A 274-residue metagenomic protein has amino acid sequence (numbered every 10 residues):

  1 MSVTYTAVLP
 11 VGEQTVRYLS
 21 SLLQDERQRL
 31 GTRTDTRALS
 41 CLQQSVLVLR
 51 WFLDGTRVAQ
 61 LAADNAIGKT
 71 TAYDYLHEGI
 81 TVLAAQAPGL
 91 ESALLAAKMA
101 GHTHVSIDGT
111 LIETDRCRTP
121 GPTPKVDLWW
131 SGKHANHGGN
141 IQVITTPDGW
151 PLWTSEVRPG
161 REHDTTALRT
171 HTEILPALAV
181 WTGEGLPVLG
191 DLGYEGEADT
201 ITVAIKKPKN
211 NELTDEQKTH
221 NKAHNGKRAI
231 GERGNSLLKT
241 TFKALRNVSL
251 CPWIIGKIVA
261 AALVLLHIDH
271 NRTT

Functional and structural regions predicted by a protein language model:
M1-T34, G196, T274: Charged, often Cys/His-bearing segments associated with DNA-binding zinc-finger transcription factors
V8, T36-R37, R50, N65-K69: Short secondary-structure transition/capping motifs
G12, S40, L213-D215: Ser/Thr-centered flexible coil motifs
L39-S40, A223: Residue-level marker of regulatory loop/turn positions in helix-turn-helix DNA-binding domains and in histidine
S40-D54: Short, amphipathic alpha-helical "recognition" segments used to contact nucleic acids or chromatin
W51-D54, L76-L83: Alpha-helical transition-metal enzyme core signature, strongest for iron centers
Q60-D74, T81, P88-T274: Short, well-ordered secondary-structure "scaffold" segments embedded in the functional core of diverse domains
